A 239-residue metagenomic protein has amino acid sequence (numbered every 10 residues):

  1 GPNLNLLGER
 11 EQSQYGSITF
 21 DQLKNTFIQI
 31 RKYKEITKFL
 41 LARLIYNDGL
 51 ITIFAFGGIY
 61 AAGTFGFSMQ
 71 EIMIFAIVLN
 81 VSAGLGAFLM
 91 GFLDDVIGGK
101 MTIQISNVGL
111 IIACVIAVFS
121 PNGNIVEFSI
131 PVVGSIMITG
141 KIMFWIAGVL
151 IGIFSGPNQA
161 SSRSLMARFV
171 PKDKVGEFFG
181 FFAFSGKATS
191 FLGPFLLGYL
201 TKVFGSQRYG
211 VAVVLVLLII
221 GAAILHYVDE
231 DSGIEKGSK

Functional and structural regions predicted by a protein language model:
D21, N25-L41, S135: Juxtamembrane intracellular "pre-TM" segments in multi-pass secondary transporters
A55-I72, K202: Short amphipathic helix-loop junctions that connect adjacent transmembrane helices in Major Facilitator Superfamily/SLC
L85-G99, T201-K202: Helix-to-loop junctions at the C-terminal end of transmembrane segments in multipass secondary transporters
D95-G109: Cytoplasmic membrane-interface "Motif A"-like loop-to-helix N-cap segments of 12-TM Major Facilitator Superfamily
V108-M137: C-terminal ends and interior cores of transmembrane alpha-helices in multi-pass membrane transporters/permeases
S120, V211-K239: Multi-pass alpha-helical transporter architecture, strongest for 12-TM Major Facilitator/SLC carriers used
I136-K141, Y199-L218: A membrane-interface helix-boundary motif in multi-pass transporters
P157-V170: Intracellular juxtamembrane helix-capping segments at the cytosolic ends of symmetry-related transmembrane helices
